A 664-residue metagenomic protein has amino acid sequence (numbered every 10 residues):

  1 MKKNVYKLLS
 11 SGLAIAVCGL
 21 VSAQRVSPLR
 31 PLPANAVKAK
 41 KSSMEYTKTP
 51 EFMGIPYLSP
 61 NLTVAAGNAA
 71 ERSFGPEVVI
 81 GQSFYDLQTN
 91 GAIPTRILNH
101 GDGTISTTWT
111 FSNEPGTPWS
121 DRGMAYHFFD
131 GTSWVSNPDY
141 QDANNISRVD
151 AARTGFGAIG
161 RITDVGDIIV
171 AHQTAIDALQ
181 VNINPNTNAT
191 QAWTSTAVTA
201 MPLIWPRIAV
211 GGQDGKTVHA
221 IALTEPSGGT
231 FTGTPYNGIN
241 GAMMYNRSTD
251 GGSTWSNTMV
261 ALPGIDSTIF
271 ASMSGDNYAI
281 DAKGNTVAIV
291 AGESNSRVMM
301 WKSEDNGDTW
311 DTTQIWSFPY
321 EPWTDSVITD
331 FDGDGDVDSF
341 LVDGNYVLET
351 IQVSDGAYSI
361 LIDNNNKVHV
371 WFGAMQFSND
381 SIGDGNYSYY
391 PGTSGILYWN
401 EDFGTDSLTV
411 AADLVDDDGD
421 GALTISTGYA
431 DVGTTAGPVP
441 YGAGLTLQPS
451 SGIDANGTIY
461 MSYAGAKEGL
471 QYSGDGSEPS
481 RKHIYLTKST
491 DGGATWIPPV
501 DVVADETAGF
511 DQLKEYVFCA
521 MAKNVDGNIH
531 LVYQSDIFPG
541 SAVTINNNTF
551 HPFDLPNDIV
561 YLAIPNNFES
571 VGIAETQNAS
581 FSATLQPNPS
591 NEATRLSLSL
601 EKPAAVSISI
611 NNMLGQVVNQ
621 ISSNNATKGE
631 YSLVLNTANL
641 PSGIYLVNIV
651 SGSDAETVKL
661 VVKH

Functional and structural regions predicted by a protein language model:
K2-S10: Bacterial N-terminal signal peptides that target proteins for export
K3, G19-L20, E575-H664: C-terminal outer-membrane/trafficking sorting elements
L9, Y85, E114, S147 (+13 more regions): Short, flexible coil/linker segments at or flanking structured domains
S10-G19: Bacterial N-terminal signal peptides
C18, D121, M243, V298 (+10 more regions): Generic structural microfeature
Q24-V571: Extracellular, repeat-based ectodomains that mediate carbohydrate processing or recognition
